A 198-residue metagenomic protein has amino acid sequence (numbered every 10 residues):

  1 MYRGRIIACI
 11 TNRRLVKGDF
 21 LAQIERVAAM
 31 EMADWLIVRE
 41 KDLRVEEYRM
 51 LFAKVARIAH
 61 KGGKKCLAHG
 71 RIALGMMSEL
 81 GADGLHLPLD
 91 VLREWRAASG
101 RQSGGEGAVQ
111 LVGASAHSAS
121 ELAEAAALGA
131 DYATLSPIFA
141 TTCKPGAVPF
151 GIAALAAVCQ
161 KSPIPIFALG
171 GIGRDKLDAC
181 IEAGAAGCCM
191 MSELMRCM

Functional and structural regions predicted by a protein language model:
M1-H86, D90-Y132, A147, A157 (+4 more regions): Conserved N-terminal beta1-alpha1 strand-loop-helix module at the mouth
P137: Flexible, small-/acidic-enriched active-site or ligand-binding loops
A140-G146: Short, glycine/charged-rich beta-strand-loop motifs at protein surfaces that mediate ligand recognition and catalysis
A154: Conserved cofactor-binding/catalytic machinery of classical short-chain dehydrogenase/reductase
G171: Conserved donor-binding loops in enzymes that form glycosidic bonds
